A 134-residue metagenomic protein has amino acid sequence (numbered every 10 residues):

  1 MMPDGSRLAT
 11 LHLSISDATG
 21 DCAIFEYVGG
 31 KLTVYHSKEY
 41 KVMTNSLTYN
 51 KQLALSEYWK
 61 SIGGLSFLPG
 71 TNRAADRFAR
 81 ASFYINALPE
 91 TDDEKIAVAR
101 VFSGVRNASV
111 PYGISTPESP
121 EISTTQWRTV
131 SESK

Functional and structural regions predicted by a protein language model:
M1-S37: Structured, non-membrane catalytic/scaffold regions adjacent to prosthetic-group chemistry
G5-A9, A18-G20, M43-K134: C-terminus-biased signal that marks the final domain/tail of proteins
G29-K31, K41, P117: Generic preference for flexible, low-structure residues
S37-K38, L47: Juxtamembrane helix-loop transition sites at the ends of transmembrane segments in multi-pass membrane proteins
